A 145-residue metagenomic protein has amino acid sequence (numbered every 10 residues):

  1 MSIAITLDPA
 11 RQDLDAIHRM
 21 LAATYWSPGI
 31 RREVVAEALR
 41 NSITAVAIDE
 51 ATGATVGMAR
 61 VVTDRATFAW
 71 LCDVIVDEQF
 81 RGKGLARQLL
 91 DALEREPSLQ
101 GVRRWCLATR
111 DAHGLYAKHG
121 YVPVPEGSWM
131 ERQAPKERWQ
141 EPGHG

Functional and structural regions predicted by a protein language model:
M1-I30, D49, G127, Q140-G145: Short amphipathic alpha-helix that is part of the acyltransferase structural core
S2, T6-P9, D13, D91-W105: Short, flexible, glycine-rich and Lys/Arg-enriched loop motifs at helix boundaries that contact anionic partners
E33-A51, V56-I75: A conserved beta-strand-loop-helix scaffold within acyl/acetyltransferase catalytic domains
F80-L89: Conserved acetyl-CoA pyrophosphate-binding loop and the N-cap/start of the following alpha-helix in GNAT-like
R87, S98-P135: Conserved active-site alpha-helix within GNAT-family acetyltransferase domains
